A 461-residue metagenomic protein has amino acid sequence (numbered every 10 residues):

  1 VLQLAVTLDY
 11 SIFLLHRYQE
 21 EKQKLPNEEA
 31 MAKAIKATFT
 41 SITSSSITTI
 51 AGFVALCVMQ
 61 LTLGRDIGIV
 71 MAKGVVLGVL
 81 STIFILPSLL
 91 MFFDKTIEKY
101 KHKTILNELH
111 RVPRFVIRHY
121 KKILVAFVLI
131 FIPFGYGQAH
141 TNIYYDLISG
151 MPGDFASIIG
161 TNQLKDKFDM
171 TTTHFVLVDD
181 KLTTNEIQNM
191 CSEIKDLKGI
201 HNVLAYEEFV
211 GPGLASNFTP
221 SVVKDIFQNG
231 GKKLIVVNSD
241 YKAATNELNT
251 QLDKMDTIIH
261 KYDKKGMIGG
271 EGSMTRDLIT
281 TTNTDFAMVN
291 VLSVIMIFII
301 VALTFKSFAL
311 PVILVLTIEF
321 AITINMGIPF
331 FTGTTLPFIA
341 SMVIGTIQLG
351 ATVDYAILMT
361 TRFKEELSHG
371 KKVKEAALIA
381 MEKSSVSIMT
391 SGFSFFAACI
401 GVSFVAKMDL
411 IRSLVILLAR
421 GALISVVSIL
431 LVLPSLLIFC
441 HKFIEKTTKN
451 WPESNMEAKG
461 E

Functional and structural regions predicted by a protein language model:
V1-Y145, H260-E461: Membrane-embedded transmembrane helical bundles of large multi-pass transporters/channels
N142-L310, L316-T335: Structured non-transmembrane domains adjacent to transmembrane bundles in polytopic membrane proteins
